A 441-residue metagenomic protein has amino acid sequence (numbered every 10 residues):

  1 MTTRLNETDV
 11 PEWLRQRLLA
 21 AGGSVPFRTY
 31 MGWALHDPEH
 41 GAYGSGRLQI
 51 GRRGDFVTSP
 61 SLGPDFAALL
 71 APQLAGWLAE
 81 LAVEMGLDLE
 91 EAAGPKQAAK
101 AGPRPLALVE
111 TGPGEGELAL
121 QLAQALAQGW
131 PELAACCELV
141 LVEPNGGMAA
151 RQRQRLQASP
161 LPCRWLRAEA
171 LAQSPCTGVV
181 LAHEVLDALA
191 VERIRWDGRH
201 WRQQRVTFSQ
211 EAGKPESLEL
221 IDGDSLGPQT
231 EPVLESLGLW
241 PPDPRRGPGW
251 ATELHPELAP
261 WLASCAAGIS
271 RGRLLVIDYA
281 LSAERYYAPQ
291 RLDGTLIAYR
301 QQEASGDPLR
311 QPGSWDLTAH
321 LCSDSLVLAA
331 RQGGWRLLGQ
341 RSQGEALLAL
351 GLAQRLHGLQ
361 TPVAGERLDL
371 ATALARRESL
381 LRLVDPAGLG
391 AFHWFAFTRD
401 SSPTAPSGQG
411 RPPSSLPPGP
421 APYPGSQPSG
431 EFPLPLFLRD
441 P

Functional and structural regions predicted by a protein language model:
M1-T111, E115-T177, E345, Q354 (+2 more regions): Rossmann-like AdoMet
D9, V25-T29, S61, D65 (+7 more regions): Generic recognition of stable, solvent-exposed alpha-helical segments in well-folded globular domains
A34, V180, L326: A residue-level signal for conserved active-site and pocket-lining positions in enzyme catalytic cores
Y43, A188-V191, E284-R285, A405-P406: Short helix/loop capping segments that flank catalytic or ligand/cofactor-binding pockets
G146, L186, L281: Short, glycine/acidic-enriched loop or turn micro-motifs at the edges of active sites
T177-G178, G272: Conserved acidic residues
V179-G238, P289-Y299, P435: A mobile, often basic/glycine-rich helix-loop segment that functions as the active-site lid/recognition loop
L234-P441: Long, Lys/Arg- and hydrophobic-enriched amphipathic alpha-helices
